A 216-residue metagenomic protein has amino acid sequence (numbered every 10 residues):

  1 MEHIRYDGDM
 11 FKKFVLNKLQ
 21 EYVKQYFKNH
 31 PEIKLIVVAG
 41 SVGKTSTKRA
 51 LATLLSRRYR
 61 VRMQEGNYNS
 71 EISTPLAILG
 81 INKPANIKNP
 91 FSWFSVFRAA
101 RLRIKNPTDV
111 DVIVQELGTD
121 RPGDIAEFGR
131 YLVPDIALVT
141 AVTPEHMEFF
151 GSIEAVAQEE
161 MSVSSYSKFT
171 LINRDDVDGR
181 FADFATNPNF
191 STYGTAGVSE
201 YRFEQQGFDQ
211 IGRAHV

Functional and structural regions predicted by a protein language model:
M1-A39, S46-Y59, E71-S73, I78-L79 (+1 more regions): Short, basic phosphate-binding NTP loop
Y6, P84-A85, P90-L102, Y166 (+3 more regions): Hydrophobic transmembrane signal anchors and adjacent membrane-proximal interface regions, especially in viral
Q20-H30, S56-Q158: ATP-dependent carboxylate-amine ligase catalytic core
I33, D109-V110, R121, G129-R130 (+1 more regions): Acidic, Mg2+-coordinating active-site environments of NTP-dependent enzymes
V38-G40, V114-Q115: Hydrophobic Val/Ile/Leu positions in short beta-strands of Rossmann-like dinucleotide-binding domains
A39-S41, N67, S191: Short linear Ser/Thr-Pro motifs
S41-K44, T119, T195: Gly/Ser/Thr-rich helix-start
